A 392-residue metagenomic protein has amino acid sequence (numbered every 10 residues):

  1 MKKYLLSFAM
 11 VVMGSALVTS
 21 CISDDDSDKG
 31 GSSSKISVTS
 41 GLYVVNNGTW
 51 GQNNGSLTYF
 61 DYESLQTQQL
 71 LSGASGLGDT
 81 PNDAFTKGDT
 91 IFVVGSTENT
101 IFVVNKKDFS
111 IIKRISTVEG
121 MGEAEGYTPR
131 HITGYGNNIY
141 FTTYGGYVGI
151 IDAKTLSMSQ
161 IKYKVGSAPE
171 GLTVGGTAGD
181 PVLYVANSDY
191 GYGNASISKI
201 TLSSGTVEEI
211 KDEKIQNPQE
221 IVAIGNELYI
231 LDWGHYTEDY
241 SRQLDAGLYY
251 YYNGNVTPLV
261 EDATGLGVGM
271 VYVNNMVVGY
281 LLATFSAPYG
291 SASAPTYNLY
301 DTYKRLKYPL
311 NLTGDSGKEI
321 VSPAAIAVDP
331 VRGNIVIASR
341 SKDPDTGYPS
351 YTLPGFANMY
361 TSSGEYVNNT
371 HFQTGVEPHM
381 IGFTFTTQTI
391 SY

Functional and structural regions predicted by a protein language model:
M1-L42: Bacterial Sec-dependent N-terminal signal peptides
V38-L42, G88-T90, G136-N138, G179-P181 (+3 more regions): Short coil/turn segments that connect the beta-strands within blades of beta-propeller domains
V44-Q52, V93-T97, F141-G145, L183-Y192 (+4 more regions): Conserved beta-strand positions in repeat-built beta-propeller and related beta-rich domains
L65-G76, S110-E123, S157-Y163, G205-D212 (+3 more regions): A short beta-strand motif characteristic of beta-propeller blades
Q68-T133: Blade-loop segments of beta-propeller domains
G78-T86, E123-G134, S167-G176, K214-G225 (+3 more regions): Repeated scaffold domains used in trafficking and secretory/extracellular systems, primarily beta-propellers
S157-A292: Acidic, serine/threonine- and glycine-rich low-complexity intrinsically disordered segments that serve as flexible
P258-L353, M359: Intrinsically disordered, low-complexity segments enriched in Gly and acidic/Ser/Thr residues that form flexible
